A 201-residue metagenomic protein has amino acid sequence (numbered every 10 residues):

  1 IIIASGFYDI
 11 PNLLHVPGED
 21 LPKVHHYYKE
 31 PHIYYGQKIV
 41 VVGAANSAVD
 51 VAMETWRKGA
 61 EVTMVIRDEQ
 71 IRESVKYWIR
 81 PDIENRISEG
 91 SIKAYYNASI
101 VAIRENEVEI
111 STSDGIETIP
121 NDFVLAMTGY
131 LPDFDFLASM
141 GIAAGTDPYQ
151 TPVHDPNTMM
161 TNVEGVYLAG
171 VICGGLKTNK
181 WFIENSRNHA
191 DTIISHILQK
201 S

Functional and structural regions predicted by a protein language model:
I1-Q37, S111-G115, F123-P132, F136 (+2 more regions): FAD-binding core/adjacent interface of flavoenzyme oxidoreductases
Y8, S99, C173: Catalytic metal-binding/acid-base residues of hydrolase active sites
L13-P17, A52-E54, K76, F136-M140 (+1 more regions): Short amphipathic alpha-helical segments
E19, W78-D82, N185-N188: A general alpha-helical scaffold signature found inside nucleotide-binding enzyme cores
D20, S47-V51, I79: Internal, well-ordered alpha-helical segments in soluble enzyme and binding-protein domains
H25, K93-Y95, Y167: General small-molecule cofactor/ligand-binding pocket signal
Y27-I71, N157-S201: Rossmann-like dinucleotide/flavin-binding elements
R57-Y149: A Rossmann-like FAD-binding core segment of flavoenzymes
